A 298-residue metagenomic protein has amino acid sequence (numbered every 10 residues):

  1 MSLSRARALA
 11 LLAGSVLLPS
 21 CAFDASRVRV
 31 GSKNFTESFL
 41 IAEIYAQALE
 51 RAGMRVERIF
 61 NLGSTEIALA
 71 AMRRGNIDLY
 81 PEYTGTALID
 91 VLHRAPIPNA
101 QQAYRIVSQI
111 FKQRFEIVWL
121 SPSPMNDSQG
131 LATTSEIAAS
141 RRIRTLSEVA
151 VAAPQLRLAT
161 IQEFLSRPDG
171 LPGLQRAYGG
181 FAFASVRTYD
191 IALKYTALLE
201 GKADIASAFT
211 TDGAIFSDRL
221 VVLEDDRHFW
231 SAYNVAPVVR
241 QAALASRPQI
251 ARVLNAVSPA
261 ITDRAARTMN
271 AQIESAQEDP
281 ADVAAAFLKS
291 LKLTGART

Functional and structural regions predicted by a protein language model:
M1-G14: N-terminal secretory signal peptides and thylakoid transit peptides that target proteins across membranes
P19-S20: C-terminal motif of bacterial Sec signal peptides marking the signal peptidase cleavage site
R27-E57, L62, P124-T196, E200 (+1 more regions): Bilobed "Venus flytrap"/periplasmic-binding protein-like clamshell domains and structurally analogous long
E37, E163-A177, P248-T298: An extracytoplasmic/periplasmic, membrane-proximal ligand-sensing/linker region
S64-T65, G75-L88, A103-V107, T134 (+5 more regions): Beta->alpha turn/N-cap motifs
R73-E82, P154-L156, G173, L199-A208: Alpha-to-beta junction loops
V91-L120, E200-K202, A214-H228: Ligand-binding "clamshell"
Q129-A139, N234-R247: A bilobed periplasmic-binding-protein/Venus flytrap-type ligand-binding module shared by bacterial periplasmic
